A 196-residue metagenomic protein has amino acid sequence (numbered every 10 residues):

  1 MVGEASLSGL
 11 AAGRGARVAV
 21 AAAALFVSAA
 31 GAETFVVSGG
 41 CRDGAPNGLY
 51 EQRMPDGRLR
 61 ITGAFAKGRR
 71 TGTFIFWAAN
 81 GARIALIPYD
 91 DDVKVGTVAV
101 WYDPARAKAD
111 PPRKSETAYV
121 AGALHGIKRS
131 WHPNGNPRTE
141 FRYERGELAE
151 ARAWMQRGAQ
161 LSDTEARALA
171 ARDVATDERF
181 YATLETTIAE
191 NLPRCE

Functional and structural regions predicted by a protein language model:
V2-E4, A24: Compositionally biased, low-complexity segments
E4-A19: Bacterial N-terminal signal peptides that target proteins for export
A24-E196: Glycine/tyrosine- and acidic-biased, solvent-exposed loop/turn segments at the edges of beta-strands
